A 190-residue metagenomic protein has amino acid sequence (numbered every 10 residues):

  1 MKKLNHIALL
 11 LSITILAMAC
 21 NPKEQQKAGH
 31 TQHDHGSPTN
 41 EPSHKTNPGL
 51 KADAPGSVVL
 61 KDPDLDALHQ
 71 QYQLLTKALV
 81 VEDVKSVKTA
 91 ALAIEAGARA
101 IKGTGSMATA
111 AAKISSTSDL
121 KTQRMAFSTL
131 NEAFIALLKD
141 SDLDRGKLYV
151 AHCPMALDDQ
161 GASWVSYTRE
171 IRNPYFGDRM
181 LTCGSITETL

Functional and structural regions predicted by a protein language model:
M1-M18: Sec-dependent bacterial lipoprotein signal peptides
L4-N5, C20-L190: Intrinsically disordered, low-complexity terminal tails/loops enriched in metal-binding residues
